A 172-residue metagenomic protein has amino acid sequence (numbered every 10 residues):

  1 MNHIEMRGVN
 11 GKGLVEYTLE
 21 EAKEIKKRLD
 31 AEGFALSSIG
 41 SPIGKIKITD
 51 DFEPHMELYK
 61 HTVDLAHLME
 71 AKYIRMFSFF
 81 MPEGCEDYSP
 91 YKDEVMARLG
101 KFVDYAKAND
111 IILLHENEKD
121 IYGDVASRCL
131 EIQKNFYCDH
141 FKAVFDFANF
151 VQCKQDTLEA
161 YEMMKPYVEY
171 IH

Functional and structural regions predicted by a protein language model:
M1-N10, L65-K72: Catalytic domains of carbohydrate-active enzymes, especially glycoside hydrolases
N2-M6, L36-S41, I74-M76, L113-H115 (+2 more regions): Hydrophobic faces of well-ordered beta-strands that scaffold small-molecule active sites in alpha/beta enzyme cores
E5-D30, F79-E86: Glycine-rich, proline-tolerant flexible connector loops at the mouths of alpha/beta enzymes
R7-G11, G40-K47: Glycine-/proline-rich flexible loop or hinge segments
G8-N10, K119-D120, N149: Short, glycine/acidic-enriched loop or turn micro-motifs at the edges of active sites
Y17-E21, D51, V125-R128, D156-A160: Residues at alpha-helix caps and immediate loop-helix transition turns in enzyme cores, especially N- and C-cap
R28-A31, I46-A143, Q152: Active-site acidic/histidine proton-transfer and metal-coordination neighborhood in alpha/beta enzyme cores
L158-H172: Aromatic-lined glycan-binding groove of carbohydrate-active enzymes
